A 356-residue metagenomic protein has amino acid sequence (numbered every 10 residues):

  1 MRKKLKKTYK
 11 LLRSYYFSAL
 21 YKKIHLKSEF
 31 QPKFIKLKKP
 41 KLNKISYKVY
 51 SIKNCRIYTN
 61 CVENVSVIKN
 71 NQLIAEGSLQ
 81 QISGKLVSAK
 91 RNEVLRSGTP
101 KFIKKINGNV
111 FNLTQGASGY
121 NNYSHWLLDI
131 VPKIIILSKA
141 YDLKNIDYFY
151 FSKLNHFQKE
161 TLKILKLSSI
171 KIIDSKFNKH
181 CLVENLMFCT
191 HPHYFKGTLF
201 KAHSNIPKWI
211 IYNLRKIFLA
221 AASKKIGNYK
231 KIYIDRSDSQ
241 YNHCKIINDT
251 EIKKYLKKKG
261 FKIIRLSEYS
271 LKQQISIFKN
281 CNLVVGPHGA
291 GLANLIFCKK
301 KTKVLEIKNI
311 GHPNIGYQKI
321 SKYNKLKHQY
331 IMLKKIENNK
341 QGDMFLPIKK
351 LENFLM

Functional and structural regions predicted by a protein language model:
M1-M356: The feature primarily captures lumenal catalytic ectodomains of type II secretory-pathway glycosyltransferases
